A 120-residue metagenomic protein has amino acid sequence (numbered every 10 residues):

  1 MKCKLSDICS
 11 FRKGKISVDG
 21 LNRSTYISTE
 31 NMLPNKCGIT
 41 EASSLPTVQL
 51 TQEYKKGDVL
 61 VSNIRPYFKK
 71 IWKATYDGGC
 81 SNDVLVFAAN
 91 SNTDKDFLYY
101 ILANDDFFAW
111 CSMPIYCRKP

Functional and structural regions predicted by a protein language model:
M1-V18, M32: Non-catalytic DNA-recognition/assembly elements of restriction-modification systems
S6, S28, A88: Residue-level detector of conserved, well-ordered beta-strand and adjacent loop positions that form binding/recognition
V18-Y26, M113-I115: Short coil/turn segments at secondary-structure boundaries
Y26-T40: Short, basic/aromatic beta-hairpin or loop at an interaction surface
I39-Q49, K70: Short alpha-helix capping/helix-loop boundary micro-motifs
L50-Q52, K56-F108, Y116: A short beta-sheet element
P120: Extended, charge-rich, solvent-exposed interface segments
